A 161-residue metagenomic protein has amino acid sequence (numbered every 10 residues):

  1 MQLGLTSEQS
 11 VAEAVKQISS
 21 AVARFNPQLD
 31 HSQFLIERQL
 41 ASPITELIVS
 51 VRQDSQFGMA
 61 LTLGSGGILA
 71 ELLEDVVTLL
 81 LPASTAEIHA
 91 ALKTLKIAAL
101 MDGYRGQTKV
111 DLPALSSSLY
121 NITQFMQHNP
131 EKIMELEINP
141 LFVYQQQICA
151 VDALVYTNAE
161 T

Functional and structural regions predicted by a protein language model:
M1-T161: ATP-dependent carboxylate/acyl-activation modules
